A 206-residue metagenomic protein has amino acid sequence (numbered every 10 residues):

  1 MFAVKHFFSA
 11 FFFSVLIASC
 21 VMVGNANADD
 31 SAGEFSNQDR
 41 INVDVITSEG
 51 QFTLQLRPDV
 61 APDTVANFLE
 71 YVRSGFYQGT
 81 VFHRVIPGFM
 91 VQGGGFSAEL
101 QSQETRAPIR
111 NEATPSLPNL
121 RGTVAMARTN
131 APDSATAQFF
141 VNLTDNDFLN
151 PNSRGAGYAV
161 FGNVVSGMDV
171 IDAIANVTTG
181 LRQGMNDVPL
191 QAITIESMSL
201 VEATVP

Functional and structural regions predicted by a protein language model:
F2-S9, C20-P206: Cyclophilin-like peptidyl-prolyl cis-trans isomerases
A10-L16: Sec-dependent N-terminal signal peptides
